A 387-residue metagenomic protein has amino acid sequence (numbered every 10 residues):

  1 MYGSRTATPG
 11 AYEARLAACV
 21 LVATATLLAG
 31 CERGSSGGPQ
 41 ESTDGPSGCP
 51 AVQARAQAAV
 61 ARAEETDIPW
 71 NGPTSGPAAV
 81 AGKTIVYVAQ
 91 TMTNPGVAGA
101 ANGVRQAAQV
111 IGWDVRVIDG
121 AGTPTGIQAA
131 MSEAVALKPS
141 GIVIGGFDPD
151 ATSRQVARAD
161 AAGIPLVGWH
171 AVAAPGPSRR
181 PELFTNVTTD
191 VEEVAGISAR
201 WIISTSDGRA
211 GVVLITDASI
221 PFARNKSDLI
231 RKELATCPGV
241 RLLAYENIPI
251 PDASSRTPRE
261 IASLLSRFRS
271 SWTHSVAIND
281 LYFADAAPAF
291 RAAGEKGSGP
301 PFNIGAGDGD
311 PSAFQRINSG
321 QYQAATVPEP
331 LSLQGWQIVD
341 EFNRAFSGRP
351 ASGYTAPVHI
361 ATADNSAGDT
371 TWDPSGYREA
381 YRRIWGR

Functional and structural regions predicted by a protein language model:
L27-G30: C-terminal motif of bacterial Sec signal peptides marking the signal peptidase cleavage site
E32, P39-K83, P330-R387: Hinge/cleft segment of the Venus flytrap/periplasmic-binding protein
P39, G48, P149-D150, R154-E193 (+4 more regions): Flexible loop/hinge segments that line or gate small-molecule binding clefts
E41-G103, A107, I111, R116-A129 (+5 more regions): Extracytoplasmic "Venus flytrap"
I85-A89, N94, V104, G196-V240 (+3 more regions): An alpha-beta-alpha
Q109-A121, G211-L214, L234-S254, P300-P301: Short beta-strand elements in bilobed, periplasmic/extracellular small-molecule ligand-binding domains
I127, T185-V212, R224-N225, R256-P258 (+2 more regions): Hydrophobic alpha-helical segments within soluble ligand-binding/sensing domains
I144-A161, I230, P249-R316: Hydrophobic alpha-helical
